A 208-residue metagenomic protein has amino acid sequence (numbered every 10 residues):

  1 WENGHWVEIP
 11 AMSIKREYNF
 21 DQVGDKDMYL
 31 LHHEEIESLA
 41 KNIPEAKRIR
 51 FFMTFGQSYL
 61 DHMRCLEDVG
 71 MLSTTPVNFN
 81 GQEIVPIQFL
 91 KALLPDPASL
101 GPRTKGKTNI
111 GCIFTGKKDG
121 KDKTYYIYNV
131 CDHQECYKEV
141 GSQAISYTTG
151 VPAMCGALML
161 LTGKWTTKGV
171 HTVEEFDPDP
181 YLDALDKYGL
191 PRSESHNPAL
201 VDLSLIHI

Functional and structural regions predicted by a protein language model:
W1-L205: C-terminal catalytic/substrate-binding lobe primarily of soluble NAD(P)-dependent oxidoreductases
